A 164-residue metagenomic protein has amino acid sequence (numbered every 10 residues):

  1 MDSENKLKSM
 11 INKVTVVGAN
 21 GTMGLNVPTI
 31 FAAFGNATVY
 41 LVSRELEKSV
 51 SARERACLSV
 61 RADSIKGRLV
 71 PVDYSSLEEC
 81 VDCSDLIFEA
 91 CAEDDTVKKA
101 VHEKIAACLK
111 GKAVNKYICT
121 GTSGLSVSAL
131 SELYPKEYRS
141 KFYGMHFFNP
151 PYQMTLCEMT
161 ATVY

Functional and structural regions predicted by a protein language model:
D2-S59, V72-S76, C108: NAD(P)+-binding Rossmann beta1-loop-alpha1 motif at the extreme N-terminus of oxidoreductases
S9, F34, E79-D82, E137-S140: Structured loop/turn residues at beta-strand edges in well-structured enzyme cores
G18, S43, A92, G121-T122 (+1 more regions): Conserved residues at beta->alpha junctions
M23, I87, N149: Conserved RecA-like P-loop NTPase ATPase core
P28-T29, R53-E54, K99-H102, L130-L133: Short amphipathic alpha-helical segments
T38, R68-V70, K141: Conserved beta-strand segments of alpha/beta enzyme cores
R44-K48, R61-Y117, L125-S126: Rossmann-like NAD(P)-binding element
I65, N115-Y164: Rossmann-fold dinucleotide-binding core
